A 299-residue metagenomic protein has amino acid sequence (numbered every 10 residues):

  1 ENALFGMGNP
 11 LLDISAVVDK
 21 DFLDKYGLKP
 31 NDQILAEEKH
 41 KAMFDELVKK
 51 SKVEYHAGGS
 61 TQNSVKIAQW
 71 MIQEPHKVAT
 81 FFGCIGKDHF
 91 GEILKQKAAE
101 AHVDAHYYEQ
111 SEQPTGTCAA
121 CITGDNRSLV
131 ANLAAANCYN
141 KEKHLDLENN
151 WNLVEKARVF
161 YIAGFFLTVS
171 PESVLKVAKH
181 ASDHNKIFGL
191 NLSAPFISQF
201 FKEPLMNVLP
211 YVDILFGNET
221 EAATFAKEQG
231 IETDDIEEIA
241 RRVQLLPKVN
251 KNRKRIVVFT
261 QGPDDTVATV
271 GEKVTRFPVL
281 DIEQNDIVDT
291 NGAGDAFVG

Functional and structural regions predicted by a protein language model:
E1-T80, H89-I93, E100, D286-T290: Glycine-rich phosphate/adenosyl-contacting loop at the front of the ribokinase-like
E1-V17, K179-D183, K227-G299: Conserved phosphate-binding/catalytic region of the ribokinase-like
N2, T115-T117, N126-R127, D264-T266: Change "...and in nucleic-acid phosphodiester-cleaving endonucleases..." to "...and in nucleic-acid processing enzymes
D88-A101, A120-I122, N126-A131: Active-site-proximal loop->helix
K97-Q113: A glycine-rich helix N-cap at a beta->alpha junction
H106-Q110, C118-T168: Conserved phosphate-binding/catalytic loop of the ribokinase/pfkB sugar-kinase fold
V159-R242, P247, R255-I256, D264-T266: Conserved beta-alpha-beta core of the PfkB/ribokinase-like small-molecule kinase fold
